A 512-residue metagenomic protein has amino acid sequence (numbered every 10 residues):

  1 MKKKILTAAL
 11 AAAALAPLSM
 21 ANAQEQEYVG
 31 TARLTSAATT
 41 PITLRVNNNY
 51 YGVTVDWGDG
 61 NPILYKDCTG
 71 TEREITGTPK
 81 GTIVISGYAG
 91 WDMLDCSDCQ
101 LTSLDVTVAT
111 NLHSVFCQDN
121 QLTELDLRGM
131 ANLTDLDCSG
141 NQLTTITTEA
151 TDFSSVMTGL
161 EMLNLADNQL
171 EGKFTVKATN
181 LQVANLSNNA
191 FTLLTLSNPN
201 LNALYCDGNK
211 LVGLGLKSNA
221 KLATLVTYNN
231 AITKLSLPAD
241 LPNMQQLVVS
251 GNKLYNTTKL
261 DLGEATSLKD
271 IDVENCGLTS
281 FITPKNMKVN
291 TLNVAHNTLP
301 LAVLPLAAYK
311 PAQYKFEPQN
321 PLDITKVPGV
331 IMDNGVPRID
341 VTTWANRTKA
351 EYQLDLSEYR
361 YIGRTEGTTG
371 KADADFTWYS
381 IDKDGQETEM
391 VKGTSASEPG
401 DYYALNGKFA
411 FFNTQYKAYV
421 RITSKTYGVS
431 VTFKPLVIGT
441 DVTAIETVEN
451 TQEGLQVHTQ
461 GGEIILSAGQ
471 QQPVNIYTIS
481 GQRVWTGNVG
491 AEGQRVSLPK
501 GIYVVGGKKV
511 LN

Functional and structural regions predicted by a protein language model:
K2-L104, V108-T110, A131, A308-A444: N-terminal capping/linker segments that flank leucine-rich repeat
K3, K500-N512: C-terminal tail/sorting-segment detector
W91, L101, L112, L122 (+17 more regions): Conserved hydrophobic position(s) of the canonical leucine-rich repeat
L94, H113-C117, L136-C138, E161-L165 (+7 more regions): Conserved hydrophobic beta-strand positions in leucine-rich repeat
C99, N120, N141, L165-N168 (+7 more regions): Consensus "Asn ladder" position of solenoid repeat domains
L104, L125, I146-T148, K173-F174 (+6 more regions): Canonical leucine-rich repeat
F116, V437-I464, A468-G469: Residue-level detector of functionally pivotal "anchor" positions at catalytic/ligand-binding pockets or at interdomain
V442-V448, I476, G481, Y503: Terminal processing/anchoring signals of secreted or surface-associated proteins and related intramolecular
